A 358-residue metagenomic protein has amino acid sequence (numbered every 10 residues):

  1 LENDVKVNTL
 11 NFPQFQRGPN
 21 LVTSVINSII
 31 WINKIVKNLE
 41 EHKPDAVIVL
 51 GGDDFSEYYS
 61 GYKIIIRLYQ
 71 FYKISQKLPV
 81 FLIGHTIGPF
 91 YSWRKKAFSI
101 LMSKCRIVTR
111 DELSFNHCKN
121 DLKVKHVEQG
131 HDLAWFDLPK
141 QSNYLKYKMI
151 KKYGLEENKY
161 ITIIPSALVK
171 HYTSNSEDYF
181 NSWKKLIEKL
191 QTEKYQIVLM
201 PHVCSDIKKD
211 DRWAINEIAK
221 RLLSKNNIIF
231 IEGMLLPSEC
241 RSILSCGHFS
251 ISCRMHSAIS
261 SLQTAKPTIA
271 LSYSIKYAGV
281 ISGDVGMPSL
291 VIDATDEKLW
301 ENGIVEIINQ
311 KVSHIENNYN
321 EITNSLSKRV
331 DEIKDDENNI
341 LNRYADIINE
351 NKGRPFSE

Functional and structural regions predicted by a protein language model:
L1-E358: Active-site anion-handling motifs in enzyme catalytic cores
